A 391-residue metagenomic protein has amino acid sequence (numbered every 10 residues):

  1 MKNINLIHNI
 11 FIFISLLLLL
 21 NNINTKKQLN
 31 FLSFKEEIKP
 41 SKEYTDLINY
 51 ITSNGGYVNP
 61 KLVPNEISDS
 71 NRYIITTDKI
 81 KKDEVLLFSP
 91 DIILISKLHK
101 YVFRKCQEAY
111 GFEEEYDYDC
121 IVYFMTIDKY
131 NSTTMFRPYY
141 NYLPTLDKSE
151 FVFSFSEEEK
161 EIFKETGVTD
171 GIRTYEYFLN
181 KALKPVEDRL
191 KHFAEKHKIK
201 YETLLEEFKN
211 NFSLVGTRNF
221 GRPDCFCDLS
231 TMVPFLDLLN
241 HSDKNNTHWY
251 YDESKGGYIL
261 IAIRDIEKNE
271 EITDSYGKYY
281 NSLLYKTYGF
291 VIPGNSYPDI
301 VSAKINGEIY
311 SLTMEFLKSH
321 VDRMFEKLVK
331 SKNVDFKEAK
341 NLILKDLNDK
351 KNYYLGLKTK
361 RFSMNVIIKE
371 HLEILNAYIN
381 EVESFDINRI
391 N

Functional and structural regions predicted by a protein language model:
M1-K27: Classical Sec-dependent N-terminal signal peptides that target proteins to the secretory pathway
F13-S15, S33, E114: Generic detector of N-terminal low-structure segments
N24-E36: N-terminal, immediately post-signal peptide pro-regions of secreted/luminal proteins
F34-I93, K97-R104, Y116, K129-N391: Long, positively charged leader/targeting segments at protein N-termini
K105-Y110: Short edge-strand/loop segments of extracellular domains
V122-M125: E2/UBC-UEV (E2-variant) core
